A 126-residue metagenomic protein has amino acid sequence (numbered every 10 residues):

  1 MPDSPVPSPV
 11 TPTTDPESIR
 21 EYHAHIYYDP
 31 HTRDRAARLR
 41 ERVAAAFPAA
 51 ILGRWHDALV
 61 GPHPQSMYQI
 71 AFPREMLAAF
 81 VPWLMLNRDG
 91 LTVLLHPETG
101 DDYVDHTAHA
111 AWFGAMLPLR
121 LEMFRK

Functional and structural regions predicted by a protein language model:
P2-K126: Long, contiguous binding/interaction regions
